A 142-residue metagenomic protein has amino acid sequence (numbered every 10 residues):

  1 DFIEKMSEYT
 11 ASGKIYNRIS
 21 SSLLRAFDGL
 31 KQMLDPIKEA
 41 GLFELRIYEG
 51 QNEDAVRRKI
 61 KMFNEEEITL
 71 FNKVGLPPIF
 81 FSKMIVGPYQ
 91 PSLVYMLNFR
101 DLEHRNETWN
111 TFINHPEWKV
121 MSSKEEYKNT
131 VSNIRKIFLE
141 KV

Functional and structural regions predicted by a protein language model:
D1-W118, E126-V142: Short S/T/G/P-rich N-terminal loop/turn motif that feeds into the first structured element of a domain
